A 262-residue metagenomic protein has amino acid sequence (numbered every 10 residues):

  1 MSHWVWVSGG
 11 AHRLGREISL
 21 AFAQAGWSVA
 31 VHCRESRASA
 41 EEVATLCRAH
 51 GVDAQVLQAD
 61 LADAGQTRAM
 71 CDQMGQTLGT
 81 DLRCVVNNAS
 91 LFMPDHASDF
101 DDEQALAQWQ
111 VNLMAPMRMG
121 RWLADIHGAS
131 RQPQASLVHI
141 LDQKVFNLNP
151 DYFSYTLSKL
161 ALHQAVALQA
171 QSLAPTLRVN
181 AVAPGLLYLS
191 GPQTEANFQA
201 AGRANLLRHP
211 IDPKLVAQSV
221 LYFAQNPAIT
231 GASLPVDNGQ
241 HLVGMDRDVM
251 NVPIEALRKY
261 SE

Functional and structural regions predicted by a protein language model:
A11-R13: Conserved glycine-rich cofactor-binding loop
W27-E42: Conserved glycine-rich Rossmann-like NAD(P)H-binding loop of the short-chain dehydrogenase/reductase
R68, D81-C84, S90-L106, D125-P133 (+4 more regions): Conserved mid-core segment of classical short-chain dehydrogenase/reductases
D72-Q76, V111-Q132, A170-Q171, P175 (+2 more regions): Amphipathic alpha-helical dimer-interface segment in Rossmann-like NAD(P)H-dependent oxidoreductases
L91, A129-A174, L186, Q240: Catalytic loop of short-chain dehydrogenase/reductase
L91, S98-M117, V138, Y155 (+2 more regions): Catalytic Tyr-X3-Lys loop
H163, L173-L187, I229-V236: Conserved Rossmann-fold SDR core element
K214-V236, H241-L242, D248: C-terminal substrate-recognition "lid" of short-chain dehydrogenase/reductases
